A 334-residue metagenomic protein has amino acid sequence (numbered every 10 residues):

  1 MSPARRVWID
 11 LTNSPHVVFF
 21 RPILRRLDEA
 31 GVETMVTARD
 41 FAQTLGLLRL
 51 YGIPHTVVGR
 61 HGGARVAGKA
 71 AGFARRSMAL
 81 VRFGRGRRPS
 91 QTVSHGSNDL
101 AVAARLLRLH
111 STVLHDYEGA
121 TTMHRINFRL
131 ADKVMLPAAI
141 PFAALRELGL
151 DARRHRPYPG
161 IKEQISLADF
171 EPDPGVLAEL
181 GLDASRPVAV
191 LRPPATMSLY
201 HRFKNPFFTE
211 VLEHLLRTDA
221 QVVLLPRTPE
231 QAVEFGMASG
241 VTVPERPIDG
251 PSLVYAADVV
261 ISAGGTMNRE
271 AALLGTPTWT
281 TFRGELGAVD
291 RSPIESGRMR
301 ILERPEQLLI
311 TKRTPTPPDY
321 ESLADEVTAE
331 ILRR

Functional and structural regions predicted by a protein language model:
M1-T37: N-terminal subdomain of nucleotide-sugar transferases
D28-G72: Conserved nucleotide-sugar phosphate-binding/catalytic loop shared by glycosyltransferases and other
Y51-A64, L191, L212-P244: Catalytic donor nucleotide-activated moiety binding site of glycosyltransferases and closely related
R76-F83, P229-M267: Donor nucleotide-activated moiety binding/catalytic core segment of transferases that use nucleotide-activated donors
T92-A103, V113-L114, L253-D290: A donor-sugar binding/catalytic signature common to diverse glycosyltransferases and related nucleotide-sugar
T112-L114, H124-L136, V254: A conserved, positively charged/aromatic
M135-K204: A nucleotide-sugar donor-handling region in carbohydrate enzymes
D151-V176, L182, S296-R334: Leloir-type glycosyltransferase catalytic cores
